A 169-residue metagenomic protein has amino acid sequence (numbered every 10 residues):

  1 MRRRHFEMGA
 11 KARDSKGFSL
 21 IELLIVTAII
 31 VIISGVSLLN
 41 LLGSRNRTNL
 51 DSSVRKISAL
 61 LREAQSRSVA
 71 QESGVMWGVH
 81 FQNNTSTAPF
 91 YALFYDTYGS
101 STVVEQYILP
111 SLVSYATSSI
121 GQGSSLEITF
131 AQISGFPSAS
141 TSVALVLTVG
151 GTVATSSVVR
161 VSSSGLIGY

Functional and structural regions predicted by a protein language model:
M1-F18, G168-Y169: N-terminal leader/signal peptides at the extreme start of proteins
R2, A139-G151: Right-handed beta-helix
R2, S134, G151-Y169: Low-complexity, S/T/G/P-rich flexible repeat/linker segments used as non-globular hinges and stalks within
D14-L41: N-terminal single-pass transmembrane signal-anchor helix
S15, T97-G99, S163: Short, ordered coil/turn segments that flank beta-strands lining enzyme active or ligand-binding pockets
R45-G74: Membrane-proximal N-terminal amphipathic helix
V75-Q132: Type IV pilin-like appendage domain
V79-H80, V146-L147, V158-V161: Beta-strand-rich, repetitive solenoid scaffolds
